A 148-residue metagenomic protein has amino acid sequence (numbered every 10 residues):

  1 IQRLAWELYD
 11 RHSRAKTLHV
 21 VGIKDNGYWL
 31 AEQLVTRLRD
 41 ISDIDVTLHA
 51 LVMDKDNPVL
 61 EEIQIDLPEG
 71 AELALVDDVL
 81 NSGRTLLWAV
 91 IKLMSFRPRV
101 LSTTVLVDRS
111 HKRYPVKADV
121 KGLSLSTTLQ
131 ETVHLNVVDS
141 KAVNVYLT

Functional and structural regions predicted by a protein language model:
I1-T148: PRPP-associated nucleotide enzymes
